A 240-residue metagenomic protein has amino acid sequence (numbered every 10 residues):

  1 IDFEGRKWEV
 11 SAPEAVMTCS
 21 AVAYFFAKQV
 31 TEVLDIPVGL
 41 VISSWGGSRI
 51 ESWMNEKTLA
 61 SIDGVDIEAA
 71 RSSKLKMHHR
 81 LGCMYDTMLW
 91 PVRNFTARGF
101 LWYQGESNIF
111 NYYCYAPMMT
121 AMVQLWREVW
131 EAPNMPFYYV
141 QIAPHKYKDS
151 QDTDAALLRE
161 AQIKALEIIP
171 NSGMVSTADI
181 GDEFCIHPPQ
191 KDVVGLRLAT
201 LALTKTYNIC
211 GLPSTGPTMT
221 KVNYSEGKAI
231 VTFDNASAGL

Functional and structural regions predicted by a protein language model:
I1-L240: Cell-envelope and extracellular/periplasmic
